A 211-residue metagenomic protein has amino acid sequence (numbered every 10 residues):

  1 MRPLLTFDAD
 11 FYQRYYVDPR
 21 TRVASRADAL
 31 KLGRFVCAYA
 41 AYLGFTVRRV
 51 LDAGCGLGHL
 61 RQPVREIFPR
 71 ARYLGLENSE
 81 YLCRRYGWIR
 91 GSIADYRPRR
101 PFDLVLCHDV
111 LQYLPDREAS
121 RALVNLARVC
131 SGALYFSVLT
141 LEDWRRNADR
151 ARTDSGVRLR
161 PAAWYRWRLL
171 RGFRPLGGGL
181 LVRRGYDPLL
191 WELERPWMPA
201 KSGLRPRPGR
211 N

Functional and structural regions predicted by a protein language model:
M1-R100, L114-R121, N125, G132-N211: Class I (Rossmann-like) S-adenosyl-L-methionine-dependent methyltransferase catalytic domain, capturing the SAM-binding
L106: A conserved beta-strand element that flanks and buttresses the S-adenosyl-L-methionine
D109-Y113: Short catalytic micro-motifs in class I SAM-dependent methyltransferases
